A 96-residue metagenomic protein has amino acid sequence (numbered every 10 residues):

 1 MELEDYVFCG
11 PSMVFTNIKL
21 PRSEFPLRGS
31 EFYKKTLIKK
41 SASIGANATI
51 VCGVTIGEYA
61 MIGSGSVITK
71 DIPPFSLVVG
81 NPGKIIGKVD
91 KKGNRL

Functional and structural regions predicted by a protein language model:
M1-T55, V89: Flexible, glycine/small-residue-enriched loop-and-beta-strand segment within the central core of proteins
E58-M61, V67: Internal alpha/beta core interface subdomains
I72: Glycine/proline-rich active-site loop of Rossmann-fold NAD(P)-dependent oxidoreductases
G83-I85: A cross-family acyltransferase "interaction/gating" segment
G87-L96: Cys/His-rich short segments
